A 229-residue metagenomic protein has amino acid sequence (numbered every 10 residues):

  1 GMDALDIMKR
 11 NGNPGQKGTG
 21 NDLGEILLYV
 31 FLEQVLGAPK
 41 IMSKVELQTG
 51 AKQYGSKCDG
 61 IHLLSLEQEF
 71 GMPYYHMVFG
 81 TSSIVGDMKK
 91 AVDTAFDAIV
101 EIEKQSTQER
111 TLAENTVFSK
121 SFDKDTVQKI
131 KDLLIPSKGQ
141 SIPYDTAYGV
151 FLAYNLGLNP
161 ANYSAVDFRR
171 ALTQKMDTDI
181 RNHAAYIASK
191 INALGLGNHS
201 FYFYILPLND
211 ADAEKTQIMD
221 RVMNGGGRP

Functional and structural regions predicted by a protein language model:
G1-T19: Interdomain/boundary linker segments immediately adjacent to catalytic/signaling cores
N13-V45, T107, E114: Acidic-basic catalytic patches of nuclease active cores, encompassing PD-(D/E)XK and other metal-cofactor nuclease
L23-L27, G55, K90, Y144: Short, well-structured alpha-helical interface segments that form or flank functional binding sites
P39-K104: Loop-centered beta-sheet repeat module
V78-T81, A147-A153, Y202-P207: Extended hydrophobic secondary-structure segments that form protein cores and membrane-embedded regions
G86-M88, G157-N159, A211-A213: Flexible loop/turn segments at secondary-structure boundaries
K90-A185: Acidic, metal/cofactor-coordinating or nucleic-acid-engaging core segments within structured domains
Y163-P229: Extended, charged low-complexity segments that frequently continue into or abut oligomerization scaffolds
